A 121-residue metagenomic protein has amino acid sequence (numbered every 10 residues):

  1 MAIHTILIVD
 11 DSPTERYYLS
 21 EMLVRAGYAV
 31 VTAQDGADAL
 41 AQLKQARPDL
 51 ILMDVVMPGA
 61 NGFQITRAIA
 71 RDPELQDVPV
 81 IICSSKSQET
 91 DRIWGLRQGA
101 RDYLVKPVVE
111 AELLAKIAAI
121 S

Functional and structural regions predicted by a protein language model:
R16, P58-G59, Q76, Q88 (+1 more regions): The feature encodes the CheY-like receiver
Y17-R25: Charged docking surfaces used in two-component/phosphorelay signaling
G27-Q34, Q42: Short hydrophobic/Thr-rich beta-strand motif most characteristic of the beta2 strand and flanking loop of CheY-like
A46-L52: Active-site beta3 strand of CheY-like receiver
R101: Short, glycine/charged-rich "phosphate-handling" switch motifs in NTP-dependent and phosphotransfer domains
V108-A118: C-terminal output helix
